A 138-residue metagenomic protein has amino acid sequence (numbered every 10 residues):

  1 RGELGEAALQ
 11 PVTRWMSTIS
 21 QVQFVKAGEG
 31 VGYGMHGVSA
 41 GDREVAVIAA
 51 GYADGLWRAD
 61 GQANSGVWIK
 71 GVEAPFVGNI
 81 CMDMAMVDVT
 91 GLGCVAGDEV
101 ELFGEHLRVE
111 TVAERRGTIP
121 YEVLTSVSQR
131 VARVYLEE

Functional and structural regions predicted by a protein language model:
R1-E138: Active-site anion/phosphate-binding pocket segments in diverse small-molecule metabolic enzymes
